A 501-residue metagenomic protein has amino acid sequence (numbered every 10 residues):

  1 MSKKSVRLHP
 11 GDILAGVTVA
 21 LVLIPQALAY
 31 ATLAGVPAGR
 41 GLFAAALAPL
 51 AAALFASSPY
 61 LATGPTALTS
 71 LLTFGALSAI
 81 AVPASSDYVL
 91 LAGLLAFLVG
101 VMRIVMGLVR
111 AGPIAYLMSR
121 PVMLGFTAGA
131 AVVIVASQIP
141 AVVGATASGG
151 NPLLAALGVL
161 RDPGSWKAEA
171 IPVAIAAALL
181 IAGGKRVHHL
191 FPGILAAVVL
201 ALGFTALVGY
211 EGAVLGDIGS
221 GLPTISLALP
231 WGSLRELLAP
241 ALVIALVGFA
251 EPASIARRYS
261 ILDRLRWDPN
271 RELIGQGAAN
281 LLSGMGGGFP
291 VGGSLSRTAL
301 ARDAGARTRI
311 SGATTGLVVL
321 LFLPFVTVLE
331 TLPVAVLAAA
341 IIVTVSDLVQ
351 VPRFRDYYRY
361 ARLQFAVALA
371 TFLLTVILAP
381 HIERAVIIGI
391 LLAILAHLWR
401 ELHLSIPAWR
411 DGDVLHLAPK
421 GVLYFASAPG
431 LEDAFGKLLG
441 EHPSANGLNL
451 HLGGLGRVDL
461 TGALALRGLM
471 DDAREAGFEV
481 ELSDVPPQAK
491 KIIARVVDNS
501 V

Functional and structural regions predicted by a protein language model:
M1-A396, R400-S405: Transmembrane helical cores of multi-pass ion-transport proteins
D347-V496: The feature marks cytosolic C-terminal regulatory regions of anion transporters and related permeases
N499-V501: Short acidic-hydrophobic, aromatic-tinged amphipathic segments that line or gate anion-handling sites
